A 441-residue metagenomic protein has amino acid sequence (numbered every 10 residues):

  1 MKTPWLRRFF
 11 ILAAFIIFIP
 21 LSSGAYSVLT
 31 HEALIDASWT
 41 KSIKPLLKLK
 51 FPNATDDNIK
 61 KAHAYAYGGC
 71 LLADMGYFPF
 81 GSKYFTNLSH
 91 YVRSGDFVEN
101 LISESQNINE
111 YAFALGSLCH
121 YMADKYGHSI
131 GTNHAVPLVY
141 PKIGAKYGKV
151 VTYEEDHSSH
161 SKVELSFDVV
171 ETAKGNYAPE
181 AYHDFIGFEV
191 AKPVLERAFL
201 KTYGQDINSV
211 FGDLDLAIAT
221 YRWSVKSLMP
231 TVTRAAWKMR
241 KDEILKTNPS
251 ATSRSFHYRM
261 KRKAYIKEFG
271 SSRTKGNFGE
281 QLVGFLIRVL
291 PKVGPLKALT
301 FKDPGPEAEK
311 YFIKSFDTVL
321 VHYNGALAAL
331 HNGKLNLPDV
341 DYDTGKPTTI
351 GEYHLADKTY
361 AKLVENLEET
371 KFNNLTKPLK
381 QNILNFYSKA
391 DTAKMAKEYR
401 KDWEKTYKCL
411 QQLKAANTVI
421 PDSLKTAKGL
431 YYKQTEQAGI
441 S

Functional and structural regions predicted by a protein language model:
M1-F10: Bacterial N-terminal signal peptides that target proteins for export
F9-P20: Bacterial N-terminal signal peptides
L21-A112, K125-S209, S224, A235-E243 (+1 more regions): N-terminal, motif-rich segments that launch catalysis or mediate targeting to/interaction with membranes, typified by
S117, Y121-K125: Catalytic glutamate of the conserved HExxH
Y121, D215-A219: A short structural micro-motif
N208-L216: Short, surface-exposed recognition loops or helix-turn segments adjacent to catalytic cores
I218-S227: Eukaryote-specific, cytoplasm-facing alpha-helical/coiled-coil scaffolding segments in long proteins
